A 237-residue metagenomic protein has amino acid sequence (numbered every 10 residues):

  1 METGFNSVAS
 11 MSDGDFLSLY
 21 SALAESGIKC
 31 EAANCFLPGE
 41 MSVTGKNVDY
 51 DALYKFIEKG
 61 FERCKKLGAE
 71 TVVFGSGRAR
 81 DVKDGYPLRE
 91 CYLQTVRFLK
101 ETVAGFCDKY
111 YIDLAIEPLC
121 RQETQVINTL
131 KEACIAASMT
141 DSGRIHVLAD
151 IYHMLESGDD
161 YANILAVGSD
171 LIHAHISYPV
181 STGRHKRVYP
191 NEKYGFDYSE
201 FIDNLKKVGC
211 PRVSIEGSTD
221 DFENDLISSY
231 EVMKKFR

Functional and structural regions predicted by a protein language model:
M1-M11, T102-F106, I145, A149: Short N-terminal signal/transit or membrane-insertion segments and the immediately adjacent low-complexity/disordered
M1-T3, F74, I116, A149 (+2 more regions): Conserved beta-strand positions
E2-Q94, H185, P211-R212, T219-D220: Structural motif corresponding to the early beta-alpha repeats
G4-S10, C120-E123, I151-L155, S218-F222: Short histidine/acidic/glycine/proline-rich micro-motifs that form metal- and phosphate-coordinating active-site loops
Y20, A24, E58-F61, K65 (+8 more regions): A structural alpha-helix within SAM-dependent methyltransferase catalytic domains
P38, R121, M154, S181-T182: Active-site loop signature of alpha/beta-hydrolase-fold enzymes
T44-H146, E156: Active-site acidic/histidine proton-transfer and metal-coordination neighborhood in alpha/beta enzyme cores
Y54, G68-A69, I127-A149, L155-R237: Histidine-acidic metal/acid-base catalytic patches
